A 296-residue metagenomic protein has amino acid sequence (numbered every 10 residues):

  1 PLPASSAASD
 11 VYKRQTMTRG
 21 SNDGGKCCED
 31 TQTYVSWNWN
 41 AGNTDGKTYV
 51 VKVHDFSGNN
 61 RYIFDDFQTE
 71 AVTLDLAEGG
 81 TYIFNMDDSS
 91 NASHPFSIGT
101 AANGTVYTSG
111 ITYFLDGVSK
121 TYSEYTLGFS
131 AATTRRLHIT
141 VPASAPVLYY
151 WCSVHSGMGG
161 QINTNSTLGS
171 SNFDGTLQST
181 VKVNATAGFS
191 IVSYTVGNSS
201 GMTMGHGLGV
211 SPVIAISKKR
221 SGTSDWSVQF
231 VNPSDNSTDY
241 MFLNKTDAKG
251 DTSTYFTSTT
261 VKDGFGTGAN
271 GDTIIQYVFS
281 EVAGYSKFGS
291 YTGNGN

Functional and structural regions predicted by a protein language model:
P1-A8, Y12-Q15: Single conserved hydrophobic/aromatic residue that forms the stacking wall/gate of nucleotide- or nucleobase-binding
G24-K26, F67-D75, S171, G175-L177 (+3 more regions): Surface-exposed ligand/attachment interfaces on beta-rich extracellular proteins
T31-A41, Y149-N163, D174-G175, P212-S217 (+1 more regions): Short, structured beta-strand segments at or near domain termini in extracellular proteins/domains
S36-V50, S57, N165-S190, S280-G289: Glycine-rich, low-complexity segments
A41-D45, D55-G58, D87-A92, T100-T105 (+6 more regions): Acidic glycine-/aspartate-rich tracts in secreted/extracellular proteins
N43, K182-S200, K249-D251, Y255-N296: Extracellular receptor-binding modules and their adjoining Ser/Thr/Gly/Asp/Asn-rich linkers
V51, S90-S93, L115-L168: Extracellular/periplasmic metallocenter environments
H54-A77: N-terminal edge beta-strand
